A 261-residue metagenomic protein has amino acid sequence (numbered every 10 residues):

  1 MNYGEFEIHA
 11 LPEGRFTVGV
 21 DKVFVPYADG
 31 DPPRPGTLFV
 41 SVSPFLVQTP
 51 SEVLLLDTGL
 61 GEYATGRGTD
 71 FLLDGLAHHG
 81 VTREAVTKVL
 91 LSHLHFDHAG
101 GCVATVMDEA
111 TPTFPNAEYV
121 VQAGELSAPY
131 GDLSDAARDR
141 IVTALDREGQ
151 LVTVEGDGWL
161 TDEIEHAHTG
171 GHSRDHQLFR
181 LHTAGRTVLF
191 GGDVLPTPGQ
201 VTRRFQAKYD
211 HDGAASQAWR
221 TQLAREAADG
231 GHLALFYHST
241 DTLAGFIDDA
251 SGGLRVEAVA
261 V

Functional and structural regions predicted by a protein language model:
N2-I8, P12-H79, L178-G192: Conserved beta-strand hairpin/beta-sheet module of binuclear metal-dependent hydrolase folds, prominently
E13-R15, T58-G61, L94, G124-E125 (+3 more regions): Active-site metal-binding loops of divalent metal-dependent hydrolases
G30-G36, M107-D108, H166-A167: Short, P/G- and charge-enriched loop/turn segments at secondary-structure junctions
L54-L56, L90, Y119, V188-F190 (+1 more regions): Residue-level marker for buried hydrophobic side chains located in beta-strands that build the well-ordered beta-sheet
G68-V120: Active-site metal-binding motif and surrounding structural segment of the metallo-beta-lactamase
A77-H78, A85, A104, T113-H168 (+2 more regions): Metallo-beta-lactamase
V89-A99, T169-H176, L235-D241: Histidine-centered catalytic micro-motifs
G185-T187, G191-V261: Cap/insert and terminal regions of metallo-dependent hydrolase folds
